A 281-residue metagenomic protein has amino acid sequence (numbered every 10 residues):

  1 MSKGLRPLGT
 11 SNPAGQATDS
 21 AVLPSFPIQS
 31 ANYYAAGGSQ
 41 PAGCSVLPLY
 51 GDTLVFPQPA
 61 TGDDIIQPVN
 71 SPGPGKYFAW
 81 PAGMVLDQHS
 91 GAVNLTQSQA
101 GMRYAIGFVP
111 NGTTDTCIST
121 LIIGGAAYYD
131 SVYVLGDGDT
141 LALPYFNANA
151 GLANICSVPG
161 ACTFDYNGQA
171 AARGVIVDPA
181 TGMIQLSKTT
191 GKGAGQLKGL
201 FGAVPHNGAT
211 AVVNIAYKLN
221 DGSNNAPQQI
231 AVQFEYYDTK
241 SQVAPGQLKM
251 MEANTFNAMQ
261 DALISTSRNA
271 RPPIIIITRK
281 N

Functional and structural regions predicted by a protein language model:
M1, M84, M102, M183 (+2 more regions): Detector for methionine-enriched segments
K3-A79, L121-P179, N225-N281: Solvent-exposed, low-complexity, repeat-rich "mucin-like" stalks and linkers
K76-S90, N94, P159-K198: Low-complexity "stalk/linker" and mucin-like segments enriched in Ser/Thr/Pro/Ala/Gly
Y77, V93, I106, L121 (+4 more regions): Hydrophobic beta-strand residues in large extracellular and virion-surface proteins
G91, G107-V109, L135: General "foldedness" signal
T96-S98: Short, flexible loop/turn segments at beta-strand junctions in immunoglobulin-like and fibronectin type III
A100-D115, S119-L121, G195-D221: A short beta-strand micro-motif common to beta-rich folds, especially ectodomain repeats
Q169-A170, P179-T181, T190-A194, V204-A209 (+2 more regions): Exposed regions on extracellular, virion, or secretory-pathway luminal proteins
